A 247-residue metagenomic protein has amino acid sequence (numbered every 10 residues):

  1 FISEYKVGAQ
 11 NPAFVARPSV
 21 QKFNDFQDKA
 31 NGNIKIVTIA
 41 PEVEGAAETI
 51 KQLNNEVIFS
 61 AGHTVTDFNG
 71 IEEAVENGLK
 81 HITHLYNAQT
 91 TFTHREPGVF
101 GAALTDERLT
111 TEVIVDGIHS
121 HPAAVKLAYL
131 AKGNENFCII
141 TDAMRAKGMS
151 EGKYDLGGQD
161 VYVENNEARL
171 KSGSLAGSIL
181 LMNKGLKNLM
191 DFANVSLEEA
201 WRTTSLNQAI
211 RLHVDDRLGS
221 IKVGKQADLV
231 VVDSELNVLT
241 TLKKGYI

Functional and structural regions predicted by a protein language model:
F1-P97, G148: Histidine/acidic-residue-rich, glycine-tolerant segments that coordinate divalent metal ions
N31, E107-R108, D228: Residue-level detector of structured alpha->beta connecting loops
T49, A61, G70-T204, I210-R217 (+1 more regions): Active-site-adjacent C-terminal substructures of enzyme catalytic domains
T204-S205, K225: A general structural motif at alpha-helix termini
I210, S220-I247: C-terminal cap of metal-dependent C-N hydrolases
